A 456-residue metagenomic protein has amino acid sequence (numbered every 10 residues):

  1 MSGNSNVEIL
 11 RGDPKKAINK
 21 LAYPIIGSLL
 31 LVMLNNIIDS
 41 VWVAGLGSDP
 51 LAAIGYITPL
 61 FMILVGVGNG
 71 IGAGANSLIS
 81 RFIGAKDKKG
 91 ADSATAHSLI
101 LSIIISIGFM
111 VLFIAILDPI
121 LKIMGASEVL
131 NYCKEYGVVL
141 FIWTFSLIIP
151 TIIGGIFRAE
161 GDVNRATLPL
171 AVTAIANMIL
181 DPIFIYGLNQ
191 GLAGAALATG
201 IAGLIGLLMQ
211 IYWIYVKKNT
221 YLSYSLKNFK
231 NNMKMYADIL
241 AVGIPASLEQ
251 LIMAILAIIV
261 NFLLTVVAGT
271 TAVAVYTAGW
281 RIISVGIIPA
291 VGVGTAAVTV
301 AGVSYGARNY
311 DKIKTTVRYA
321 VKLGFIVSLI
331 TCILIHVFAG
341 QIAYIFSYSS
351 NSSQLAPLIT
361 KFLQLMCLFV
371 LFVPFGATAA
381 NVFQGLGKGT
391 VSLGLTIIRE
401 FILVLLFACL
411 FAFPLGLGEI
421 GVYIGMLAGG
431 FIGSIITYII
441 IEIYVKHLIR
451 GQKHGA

Functional and structural regions predicted by a protein language model:
M1-I25, I79-F145, N189-I244, A301-L368 (+1 more regions): Short alpha-helical transmembrane segments in multi-pass integral membrane proteins
K20-D39, V139, T173, A202-G206 (+3 more regions): Transmembrane helical elements of multi-pass membrane transporters/channels
L30, L34-A52, L121-S127, I183-Q190 (+5 more regions): Helix-terminus/linker motif at the lipid-water interface of multi-pass membrane proteins
L31, N35, L64-G68, G108 (+14 more regions): Residue-level hotspots within pore-lining transmembrane alpha-helices of multi-pass secondary transporters
S48-P59, C133, G137, A196 (+3 more regions): Small-residue hotspots at the loop-to-helix junctions and early N-terminal turns of transmembrane alpha-helices
L51-V111, L147-A166, V275-A339, V373-S392: Small-residue-rich hydrophobic transmembrane alpha-helices
I63-G66, N177-P182, L207-I211, S284-I288 (+3 more regions): Hydrophobic transmembrane alpha-helices of multi-pass small-molecule transporters
G72, V139-R158, A166-N177, A195-Q210 (+4 more regions): Short runs within selected transmembrane alpha-helices of multi-pass transporters and secretion channels
